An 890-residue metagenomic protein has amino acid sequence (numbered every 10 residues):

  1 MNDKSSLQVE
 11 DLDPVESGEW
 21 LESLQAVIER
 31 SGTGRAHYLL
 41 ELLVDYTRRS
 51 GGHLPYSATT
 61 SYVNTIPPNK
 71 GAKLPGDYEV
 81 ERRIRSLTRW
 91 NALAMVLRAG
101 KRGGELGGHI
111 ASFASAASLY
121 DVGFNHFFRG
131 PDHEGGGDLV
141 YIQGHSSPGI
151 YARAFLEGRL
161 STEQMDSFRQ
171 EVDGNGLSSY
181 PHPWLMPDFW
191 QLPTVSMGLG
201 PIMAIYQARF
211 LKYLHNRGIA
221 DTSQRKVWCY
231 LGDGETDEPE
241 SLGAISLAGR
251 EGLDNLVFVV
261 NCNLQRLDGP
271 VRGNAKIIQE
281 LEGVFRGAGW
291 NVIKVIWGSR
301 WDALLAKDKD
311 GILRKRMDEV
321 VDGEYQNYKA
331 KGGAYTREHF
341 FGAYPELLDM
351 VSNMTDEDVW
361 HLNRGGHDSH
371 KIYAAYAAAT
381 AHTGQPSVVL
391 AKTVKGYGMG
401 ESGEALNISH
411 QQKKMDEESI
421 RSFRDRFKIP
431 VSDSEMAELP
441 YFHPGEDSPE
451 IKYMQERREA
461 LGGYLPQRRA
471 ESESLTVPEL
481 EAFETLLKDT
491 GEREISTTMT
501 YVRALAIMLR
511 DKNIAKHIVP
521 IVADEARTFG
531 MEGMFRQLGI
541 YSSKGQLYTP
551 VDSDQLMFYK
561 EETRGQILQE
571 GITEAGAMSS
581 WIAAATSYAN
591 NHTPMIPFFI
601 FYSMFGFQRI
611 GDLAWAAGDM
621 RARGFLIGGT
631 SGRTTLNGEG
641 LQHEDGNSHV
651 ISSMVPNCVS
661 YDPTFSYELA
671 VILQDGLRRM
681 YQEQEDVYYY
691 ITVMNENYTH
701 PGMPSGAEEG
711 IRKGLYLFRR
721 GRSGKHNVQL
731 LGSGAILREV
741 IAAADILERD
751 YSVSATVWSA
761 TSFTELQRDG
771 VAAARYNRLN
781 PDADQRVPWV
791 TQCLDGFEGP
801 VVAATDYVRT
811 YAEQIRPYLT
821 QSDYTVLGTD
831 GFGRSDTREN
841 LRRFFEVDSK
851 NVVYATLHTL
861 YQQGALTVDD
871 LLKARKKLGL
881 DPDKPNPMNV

Functional and structural regions predicted by a protein language model:
N2-E157, F423, T497-D511, V522: N-terminal amphipathic, basic-rich helices that act as targeting or association modules
S6, S23-A26, K73-E81, A99-G108 (+14 more regions): Glycine- and acidic
G71, P75-T88, A92-R102, H109-E251 (+6 more regions): Cofactor-binding active-site loop characterized by glycine-rich and histidine/acidic residues
G71-A92, F113, F128-P131, D138-L139 (+10 more regions): Non-catalytic terminal/interface segments that mediate subunit docking, oligomerization, and allosteric communication
G103-L106, S118-F127, H133-G137, D188-L192 (+11 more regions): Short alpha-helical segments and helix-capping/turn motifs at coil-helix boundaries
Q170-P193, Y213-Q224, L242-P444, L556 (+5 more regions): Thiamine diphosphate
C229, T236, D612-R633, G638: A structural-propensity feature for long, helix-poor, extended segments
C229-Y230, F258, I521, I627 (+2 more regions): Residue-level marker for buried hydrophobic side chains located in beta-strands that build the well-ordered beta-sheet
